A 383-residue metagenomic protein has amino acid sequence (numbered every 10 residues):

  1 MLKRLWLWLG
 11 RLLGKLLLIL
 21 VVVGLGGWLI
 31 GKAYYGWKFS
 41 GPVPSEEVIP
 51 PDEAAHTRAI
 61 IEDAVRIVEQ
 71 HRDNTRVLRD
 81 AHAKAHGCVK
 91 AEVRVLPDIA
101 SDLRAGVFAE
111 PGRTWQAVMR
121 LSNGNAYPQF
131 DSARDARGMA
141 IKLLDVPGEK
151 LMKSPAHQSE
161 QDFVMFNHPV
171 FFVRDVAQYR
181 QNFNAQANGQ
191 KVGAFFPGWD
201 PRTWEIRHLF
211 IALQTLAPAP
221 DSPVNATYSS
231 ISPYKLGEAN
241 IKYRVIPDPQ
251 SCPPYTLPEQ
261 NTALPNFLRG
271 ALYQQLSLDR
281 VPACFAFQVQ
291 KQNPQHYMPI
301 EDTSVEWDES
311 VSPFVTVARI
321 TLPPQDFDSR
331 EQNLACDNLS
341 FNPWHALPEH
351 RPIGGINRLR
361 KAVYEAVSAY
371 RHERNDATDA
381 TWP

Functional and structural regions predicted by a protein language model:
L2-V22: N-terminal Sec-pathway targeting helices
G26-P383: Active-site-adjacent core segments of small-molecule enzymes
